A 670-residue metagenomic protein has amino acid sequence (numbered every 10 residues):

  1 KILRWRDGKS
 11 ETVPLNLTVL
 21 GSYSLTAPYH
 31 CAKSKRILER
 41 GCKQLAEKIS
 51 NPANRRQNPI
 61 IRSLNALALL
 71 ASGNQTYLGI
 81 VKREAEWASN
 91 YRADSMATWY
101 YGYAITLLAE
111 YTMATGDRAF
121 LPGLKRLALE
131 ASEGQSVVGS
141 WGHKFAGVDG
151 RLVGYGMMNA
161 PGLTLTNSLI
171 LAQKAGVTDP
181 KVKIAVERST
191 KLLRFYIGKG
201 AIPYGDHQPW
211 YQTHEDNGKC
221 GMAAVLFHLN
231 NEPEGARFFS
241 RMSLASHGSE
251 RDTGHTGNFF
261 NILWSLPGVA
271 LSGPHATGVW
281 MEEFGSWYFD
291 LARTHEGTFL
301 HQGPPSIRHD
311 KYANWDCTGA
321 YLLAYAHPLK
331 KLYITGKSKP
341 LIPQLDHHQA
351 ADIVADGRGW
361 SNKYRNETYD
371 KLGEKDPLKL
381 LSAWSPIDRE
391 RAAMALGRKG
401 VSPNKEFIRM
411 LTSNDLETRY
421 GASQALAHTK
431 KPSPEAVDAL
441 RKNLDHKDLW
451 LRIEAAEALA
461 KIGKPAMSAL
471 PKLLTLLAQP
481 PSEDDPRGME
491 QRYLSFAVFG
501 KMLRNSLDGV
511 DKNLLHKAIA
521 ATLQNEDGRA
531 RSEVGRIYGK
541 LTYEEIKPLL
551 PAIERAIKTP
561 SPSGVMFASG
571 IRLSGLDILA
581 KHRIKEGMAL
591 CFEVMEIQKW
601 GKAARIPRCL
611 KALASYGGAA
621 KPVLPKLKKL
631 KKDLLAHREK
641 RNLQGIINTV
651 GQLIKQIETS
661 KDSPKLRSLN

Functional and structural regions predicted by a protein language model:
I2-L25: PDZ-domain C-terminal substructure recognizer with occasional recognition of PDZ-binding tails
H30-L38, L69-R83, Y111-A128, I170-T190 (+10 more regions): Structural helix-adjacent loops and short alpha-helical linkers that scaffold large soluble proteins
L38-K43, Y77-A85, L121, A128 (+9 more regions): Amphipathic alpha-helical scaffolding segments comprising HEAT/armadillo-like alpha-solenoid repeats
G41-N58, R83-Y101, A131-Y155, V182 (+6 more regions): Glycine- and aromatic-rich loop/turn segments at beta-sheet edges
N58, A97, M158, W384-S385 (+9 more regions): Short inter-helical turns and helix N-cap capping residues of alpha-solenoid HEAT/ARM repeat scaffolds
P59-L70, T98-E110, M157-I170, H214-H228 (+6 more regions): Well-ordered alpha-helical segments within folded domains of soluble proteins
S63-S72, L226, L271, R358-Y369 (+8 more regions): Structural detector for internal amphipathic alpha-helices that build alpha-solenoid repeat scaffolds
P233-R241, G268-L271, H275-L380, N648-N670: Terminal, non-catalytic domain-edge segments
